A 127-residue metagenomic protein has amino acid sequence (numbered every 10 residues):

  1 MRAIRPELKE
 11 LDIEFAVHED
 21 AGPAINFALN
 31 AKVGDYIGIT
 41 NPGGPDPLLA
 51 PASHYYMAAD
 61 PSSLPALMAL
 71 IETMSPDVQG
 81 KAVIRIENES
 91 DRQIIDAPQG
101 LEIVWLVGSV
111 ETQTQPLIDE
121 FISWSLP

Functional and structural regions predicted by a protein language model:
M1-P127: Extended, composition-driven regions rather than compact fold-specific motifs
